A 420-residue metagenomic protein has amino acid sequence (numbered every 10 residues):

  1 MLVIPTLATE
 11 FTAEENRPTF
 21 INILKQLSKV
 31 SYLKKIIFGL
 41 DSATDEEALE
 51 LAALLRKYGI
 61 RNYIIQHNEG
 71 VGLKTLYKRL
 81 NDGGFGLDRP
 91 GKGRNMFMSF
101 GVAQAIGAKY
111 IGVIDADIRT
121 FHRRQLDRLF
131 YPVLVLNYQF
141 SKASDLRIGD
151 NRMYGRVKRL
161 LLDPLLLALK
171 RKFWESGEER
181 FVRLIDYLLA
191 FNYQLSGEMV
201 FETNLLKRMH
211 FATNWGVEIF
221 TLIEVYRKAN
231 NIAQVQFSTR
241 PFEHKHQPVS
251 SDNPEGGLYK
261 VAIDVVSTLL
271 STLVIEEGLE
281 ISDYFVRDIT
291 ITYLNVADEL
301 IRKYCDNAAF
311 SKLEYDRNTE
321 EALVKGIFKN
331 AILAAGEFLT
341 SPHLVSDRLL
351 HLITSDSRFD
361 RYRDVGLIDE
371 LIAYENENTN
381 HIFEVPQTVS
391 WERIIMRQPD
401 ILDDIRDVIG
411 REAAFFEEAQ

Functional and structural regions predicted by a protein language model:
M1-Q26: N-proximal low-complexity "stem/linker" segments adjacent to membrane-targeting elements
Y32-T44, I65-E69: Short beta-strand/loop segment that forms part of the nucleotide-sugar
E47-I106: Active-site-proximal specificity loops/subdomain of glycosyltransferases
G107-R119: Short beta-strand-to-loop acidic/aromatic patch adjacent to the donor-nucleotide binding site
F121-T203, K207: Conserved catalytic core of nucleotide-sugar-dependent glycosyltransferases
T213, L222-R240: Catalytic donor-sugar/metal-binding loop of nucleotide-sugar-dependent glycosyltransferases
V235-G256: Active-site donor/metal-binding and catalytic loop motifs of nucleotide-sugar-dependent glycosylation enzymes
S251-Q420: Terminal low-complexity segments of carbohydrate-biosynthetic enzymes
